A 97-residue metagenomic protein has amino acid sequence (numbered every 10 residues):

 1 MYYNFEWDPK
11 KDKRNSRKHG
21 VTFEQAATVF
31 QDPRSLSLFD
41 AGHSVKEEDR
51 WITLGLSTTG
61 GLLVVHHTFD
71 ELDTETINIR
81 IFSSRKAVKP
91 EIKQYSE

Functional and structural regions predicted by a protein language model:
M1-E97: Ribonuclease/tRNase effector modules and their secretory precursors
